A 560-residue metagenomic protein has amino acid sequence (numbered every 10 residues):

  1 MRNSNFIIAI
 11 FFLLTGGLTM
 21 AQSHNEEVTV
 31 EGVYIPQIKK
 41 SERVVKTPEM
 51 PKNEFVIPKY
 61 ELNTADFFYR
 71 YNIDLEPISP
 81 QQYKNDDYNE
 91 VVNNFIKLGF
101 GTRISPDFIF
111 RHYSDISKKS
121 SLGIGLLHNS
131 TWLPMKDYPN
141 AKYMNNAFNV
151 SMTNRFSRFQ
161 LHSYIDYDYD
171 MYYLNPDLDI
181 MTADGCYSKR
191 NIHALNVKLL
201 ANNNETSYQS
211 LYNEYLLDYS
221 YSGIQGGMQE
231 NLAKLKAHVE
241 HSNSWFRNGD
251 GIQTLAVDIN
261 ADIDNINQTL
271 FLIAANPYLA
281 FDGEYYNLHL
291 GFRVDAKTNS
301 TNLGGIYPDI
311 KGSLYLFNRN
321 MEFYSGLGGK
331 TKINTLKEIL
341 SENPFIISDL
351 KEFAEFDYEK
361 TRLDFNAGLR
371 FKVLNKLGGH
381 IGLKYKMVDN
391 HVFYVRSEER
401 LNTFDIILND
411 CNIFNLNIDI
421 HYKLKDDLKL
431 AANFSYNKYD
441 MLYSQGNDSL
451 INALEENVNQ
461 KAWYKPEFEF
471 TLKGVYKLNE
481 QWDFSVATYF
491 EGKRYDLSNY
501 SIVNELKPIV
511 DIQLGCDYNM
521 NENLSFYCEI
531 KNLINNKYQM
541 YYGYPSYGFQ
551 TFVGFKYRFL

Functional and structural regions predicted by a protein language model:
A65-F68, C516-Y518, N523-Y527, Y547-L560: Outer-membrane beta-barrel "beta-signal"
E76-P80, D87-I96, F100-K136, N140-N146: Outer-membrane beta-barrel translocator/receptor signature
E90-V92, I104-P106, K142-F148, K189-L195 (+8 more regions): Residues that define the transmembrane beta-barrel architecture of outer-membrane proteins
F100-T102, H128-W132, F156, Y167-Y173 (+14 more regions): Transmembrane beta-strands of outer-membrane beta-barrel pores
F110-S114, V150-N154, V197-N203, L235-N243 (+10 more regions): Residues on the lipid-exposed face of transmembrane beta-strands in outer-membrane beta-barrel proteins
K119-L122, R158-S163, N204-N213, S244-L255 (+7 more regions): Repeated loop/turn-to-beta-strand initiation elements of outer-membrane beta-barrel proteins
T131-N149, H162-Y212, D218-K234: Flexible loop and strand-edge segments within Gram-negative outer membrane beta-barrel domains
K337-D357, V388-C411, K438-T471, F490-N519 (+1 more regions): Outer-membrane beta-barrel domain signature, especially the mid-to-C-terminal portions of large Gram-negative OMP
